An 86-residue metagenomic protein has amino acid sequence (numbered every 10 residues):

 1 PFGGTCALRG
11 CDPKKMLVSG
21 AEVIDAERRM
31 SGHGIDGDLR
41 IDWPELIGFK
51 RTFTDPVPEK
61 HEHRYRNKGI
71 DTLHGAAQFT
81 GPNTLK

Functional and structural regions predicted by a protein language model:
P1-K86: Glycine-rich flavin
